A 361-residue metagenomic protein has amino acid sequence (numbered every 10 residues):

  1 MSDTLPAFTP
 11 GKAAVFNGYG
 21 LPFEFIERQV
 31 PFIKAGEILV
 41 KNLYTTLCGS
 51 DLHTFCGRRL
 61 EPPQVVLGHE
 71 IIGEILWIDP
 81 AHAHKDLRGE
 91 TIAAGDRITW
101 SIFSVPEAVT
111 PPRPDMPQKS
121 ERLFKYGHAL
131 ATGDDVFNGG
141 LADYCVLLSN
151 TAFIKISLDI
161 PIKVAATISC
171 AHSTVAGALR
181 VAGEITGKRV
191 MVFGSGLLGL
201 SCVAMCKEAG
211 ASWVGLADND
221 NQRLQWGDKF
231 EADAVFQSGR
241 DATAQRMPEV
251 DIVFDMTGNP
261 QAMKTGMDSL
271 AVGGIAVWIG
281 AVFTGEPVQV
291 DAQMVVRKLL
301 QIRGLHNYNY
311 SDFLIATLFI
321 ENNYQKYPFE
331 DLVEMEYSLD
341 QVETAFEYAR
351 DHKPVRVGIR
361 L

Functional and structural regions predicted by a protein language model:
M1-T9, K264, Y310-L361: C-terminal hydrophobic helical "lid"/dimerization subdomain of Rossmann-like NAD(P)H-dependent oxidoreductases
Q29-T45, R58-R113, S157-D159: Glycine-rich beta-strand-centered segment in the early N-terminal region that forms part of a ligand/cofactor-binding
T99, V253-F254, V277: N-terminal Rossmann-like NAD(P) cofactor-binding module of classical short-chain dehydrogenase/reductase
S104-F193: NAD(P)H dinucleotide-binding glycine-rich loop of Rossmann-like/cofactor-binding domains, especially the beta1-alpha1
S157-R240: Mid-domain Rossmann-like dinucleotide-binding core that forms the NAD(H)/NADP(H) cofactor-binding site
A244-V253: A short acidic, Gly/Pro-enriched loop at the edge of an enzyme's catalytic core that lines a small-molecule cofactor
P260-Y324, L361: Glycine-rich phosphate-binding loop and adjacent beta-alpha segment of Rossmann(oid) nucleotide-cofactor-binding
